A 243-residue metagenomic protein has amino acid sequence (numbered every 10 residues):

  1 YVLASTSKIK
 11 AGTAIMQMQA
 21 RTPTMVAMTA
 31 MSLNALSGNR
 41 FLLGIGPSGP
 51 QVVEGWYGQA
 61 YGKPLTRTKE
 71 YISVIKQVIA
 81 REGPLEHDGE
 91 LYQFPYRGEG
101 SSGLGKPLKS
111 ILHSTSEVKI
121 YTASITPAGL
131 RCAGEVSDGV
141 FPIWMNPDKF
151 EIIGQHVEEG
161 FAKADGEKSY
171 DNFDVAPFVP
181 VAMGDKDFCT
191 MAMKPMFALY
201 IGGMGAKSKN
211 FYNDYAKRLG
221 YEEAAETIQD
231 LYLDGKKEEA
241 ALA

Functional and structural regions predicted by a protein language model:
Y1-A243: Active-site-adjacent structural elements that line small-molecule/cofactor binding pockets in enzymes
